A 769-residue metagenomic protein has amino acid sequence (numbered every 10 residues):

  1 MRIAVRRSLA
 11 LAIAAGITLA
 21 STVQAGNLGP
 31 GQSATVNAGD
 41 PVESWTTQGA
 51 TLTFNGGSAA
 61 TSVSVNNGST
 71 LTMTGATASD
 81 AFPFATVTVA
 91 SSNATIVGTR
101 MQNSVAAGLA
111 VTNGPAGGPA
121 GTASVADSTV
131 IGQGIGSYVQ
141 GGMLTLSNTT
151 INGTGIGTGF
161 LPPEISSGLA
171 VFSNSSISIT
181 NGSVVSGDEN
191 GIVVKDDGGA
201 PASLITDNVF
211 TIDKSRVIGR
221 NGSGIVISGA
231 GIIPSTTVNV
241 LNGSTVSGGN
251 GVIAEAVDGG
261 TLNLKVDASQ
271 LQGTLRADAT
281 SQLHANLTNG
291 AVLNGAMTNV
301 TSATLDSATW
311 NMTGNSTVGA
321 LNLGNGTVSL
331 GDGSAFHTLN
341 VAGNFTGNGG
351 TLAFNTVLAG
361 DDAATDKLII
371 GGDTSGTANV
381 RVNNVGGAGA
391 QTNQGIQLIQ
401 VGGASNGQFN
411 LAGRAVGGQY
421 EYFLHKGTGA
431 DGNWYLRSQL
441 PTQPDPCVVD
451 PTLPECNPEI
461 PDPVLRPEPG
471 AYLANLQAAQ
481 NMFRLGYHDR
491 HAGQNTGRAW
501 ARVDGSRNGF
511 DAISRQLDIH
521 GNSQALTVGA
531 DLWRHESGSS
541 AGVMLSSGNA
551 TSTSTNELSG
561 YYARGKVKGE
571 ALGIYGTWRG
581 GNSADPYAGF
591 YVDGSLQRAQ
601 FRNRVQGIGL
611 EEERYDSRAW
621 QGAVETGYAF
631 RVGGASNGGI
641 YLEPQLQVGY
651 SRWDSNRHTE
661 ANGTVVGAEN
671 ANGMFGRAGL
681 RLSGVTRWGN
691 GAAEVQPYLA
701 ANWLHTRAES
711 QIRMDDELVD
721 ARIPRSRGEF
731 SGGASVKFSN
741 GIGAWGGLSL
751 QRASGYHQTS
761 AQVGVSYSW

Functional and structural regions predicted by a protein language model:
M1-Q24: Gram-negative bacterial Sec-dependent N-terminal signal peptides
G29, T35-P41, W45-A60, N66 (+14 more regions): Beta-strand-rich solenoid/repeat architectures in extracellular/passenger domains of polysaccharide-targeting enzymes
P41-V42, G248-N250, E255-L262, V266-D373 (+4 more regions): Extracellular beta-solenoid/beta-roll
F84, A107-P119, I151-G168, N190-L204 (+6 more regions): Acidic/polar low-complexity surface segments
E164-G168, D207, G222, S235 (+10 more regions): Transmembrane beta-barrel architecture of outer membranes
G350-T356, R490-R507, P644-L646, P697-L699: Transmembrane beta-strand segments of Gram-negative outer membrane beta-barrel proteins
D450-S636, W745-S749, A753-Q762, S768: Outer membrane beta-barrel translocator domains of Type V secretion systems
E570-Y575, V665-W769: Outer membrane beta-barrel transmembrane domains
